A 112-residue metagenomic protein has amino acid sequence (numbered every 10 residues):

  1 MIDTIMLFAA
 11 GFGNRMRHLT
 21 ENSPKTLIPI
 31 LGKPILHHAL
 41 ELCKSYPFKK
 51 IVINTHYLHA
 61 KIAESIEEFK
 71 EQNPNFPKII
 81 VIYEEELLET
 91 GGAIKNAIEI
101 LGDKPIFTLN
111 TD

Functional and structural regions predicted by a protein language model:
M1-T20, L27: N-proximal low-complexity "stem/linker" segments adjacent to membrane-targeting elements
I2-L7, P29, K33-T111: Conserved N-terminal catalytic core of the sugar/cofactor nucleotidyltransferase
F12, T111-D112: Active-site metal-binding loops of divalent metal-dependent hydrolases
T20-N22, K78-I79: Short glycine/proline- and charge-enriched loop/turn segments that cap or connect secondary-structure elements
